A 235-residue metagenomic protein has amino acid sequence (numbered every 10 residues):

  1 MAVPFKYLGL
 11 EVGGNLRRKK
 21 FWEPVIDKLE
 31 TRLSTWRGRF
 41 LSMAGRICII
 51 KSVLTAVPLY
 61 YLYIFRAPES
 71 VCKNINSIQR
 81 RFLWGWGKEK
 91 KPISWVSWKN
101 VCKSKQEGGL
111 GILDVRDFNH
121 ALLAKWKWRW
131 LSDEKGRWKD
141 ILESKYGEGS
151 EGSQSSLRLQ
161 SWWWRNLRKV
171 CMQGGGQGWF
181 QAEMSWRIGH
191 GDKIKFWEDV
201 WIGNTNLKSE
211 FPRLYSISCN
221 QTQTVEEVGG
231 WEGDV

Functional and structural regions predicted by a protein language model:
M1-V235: A helix-boundary/hinge signal
